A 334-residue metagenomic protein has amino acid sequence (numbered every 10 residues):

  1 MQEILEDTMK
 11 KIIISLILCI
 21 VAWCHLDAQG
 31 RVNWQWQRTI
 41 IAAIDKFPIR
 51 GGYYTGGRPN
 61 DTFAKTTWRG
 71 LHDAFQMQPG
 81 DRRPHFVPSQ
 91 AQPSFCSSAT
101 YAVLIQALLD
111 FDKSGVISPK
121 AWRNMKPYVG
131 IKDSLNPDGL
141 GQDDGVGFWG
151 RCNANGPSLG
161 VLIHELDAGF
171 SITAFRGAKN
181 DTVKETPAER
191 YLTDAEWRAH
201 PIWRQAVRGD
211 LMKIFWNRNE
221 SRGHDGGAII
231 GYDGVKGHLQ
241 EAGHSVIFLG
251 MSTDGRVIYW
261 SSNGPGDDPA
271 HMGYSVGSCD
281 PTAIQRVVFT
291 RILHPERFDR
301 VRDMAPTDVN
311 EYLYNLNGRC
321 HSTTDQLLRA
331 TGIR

Functional and structural regions predicted by a protein language model:
Q2-E3, W23, Y259: Short linear motifs centered on Gly/Pro in flexible linkers and helix caps
Q2-I12: Positively charged n-region of N-terminal signal peptides that target proteins for export
K10-K11, Q37, V309, T324: Short amphipathic alpha-helical segments that mediate assembly, nucleic-acid/protein binding, or membrane association
I12-V21: Sec-dependent N-terminal signal peptides
C24-A28: Sec/Tat signal peptide C-region and signal peptidase I cleavage site
Q29-E165, T324-R334: N-terminal capping segments
A121-P269: ...with weaker cross-activation on analogous glycine-rich loops/strands in unrelated enzymes
R256-R334: Low-complexity, Gly/Ser/Thr/Pro-rich intrinsically disordered linker/tail segments
